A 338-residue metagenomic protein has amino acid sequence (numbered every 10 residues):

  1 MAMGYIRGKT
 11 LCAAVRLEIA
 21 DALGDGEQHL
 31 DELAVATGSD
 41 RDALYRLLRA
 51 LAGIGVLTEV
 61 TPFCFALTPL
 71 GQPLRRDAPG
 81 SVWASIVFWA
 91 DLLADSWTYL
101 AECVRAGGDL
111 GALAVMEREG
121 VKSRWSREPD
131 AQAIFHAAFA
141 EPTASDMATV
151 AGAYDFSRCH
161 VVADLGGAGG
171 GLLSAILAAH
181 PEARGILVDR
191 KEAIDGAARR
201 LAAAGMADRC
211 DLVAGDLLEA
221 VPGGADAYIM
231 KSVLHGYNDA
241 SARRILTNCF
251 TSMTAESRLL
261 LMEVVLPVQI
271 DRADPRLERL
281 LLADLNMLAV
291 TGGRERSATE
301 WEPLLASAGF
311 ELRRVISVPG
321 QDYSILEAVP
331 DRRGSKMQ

Functional and structural regions predicted by a protein language model:
M1-A36, R41-H160: Conserved Class I S-adenosyl-L-methionine-dependent methyltransferase catalytic core
M1-T61, F156-S157, V161-Q338: Alpha-helical subdomain
